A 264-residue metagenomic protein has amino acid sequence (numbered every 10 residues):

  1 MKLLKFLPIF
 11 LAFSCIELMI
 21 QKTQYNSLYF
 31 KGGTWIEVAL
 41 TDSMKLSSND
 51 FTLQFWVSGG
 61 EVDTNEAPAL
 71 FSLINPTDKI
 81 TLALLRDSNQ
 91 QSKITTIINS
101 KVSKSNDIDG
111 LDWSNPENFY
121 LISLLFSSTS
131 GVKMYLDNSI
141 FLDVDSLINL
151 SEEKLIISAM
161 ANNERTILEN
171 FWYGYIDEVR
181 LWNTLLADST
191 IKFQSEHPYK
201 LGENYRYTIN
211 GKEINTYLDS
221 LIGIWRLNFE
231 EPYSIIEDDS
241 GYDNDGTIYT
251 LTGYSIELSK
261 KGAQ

Functional and structural regions predicted by a protein language model:
C15-G33, S43-S48, T52, I74-P76 (+1 more regions): Extracytoplasmic low-complexity segments
I16-G32, Q54-D63, A83-N149, L181 (+1 more regions): Extracellular glycan-interaction surfaces
T41-L53, D109-N118, I148-L150, E169-Y175 (+1 more regions): Extracellular/lumenal carbohydrate-interaction signature centered on repeated Trp-anchored short motifs
F51-E61, F71, I122-L124, I157 (+4 more regions): Short hydrophobic/aromatic patches on beta-strands that form ligand-binding or substrate-lining surfaces
S58-D63, T77, T129-S130, A161-N162 (+3 more regions): Acidic glycine-/aspartate-rich tracts in secreted/extracellular proteins
S72-I80, L136-L142, P198-L201: Short edge-strand/loop segments of extracellular domains
V144-Y175, E203-G211, T216-S220: Flexible glycan-contacting loops in extracellular carbohydrate-active proteins
N163-S189, E230-D243, I248-L251: Ligand-recognition surfaces built from glycine- and aromatic
